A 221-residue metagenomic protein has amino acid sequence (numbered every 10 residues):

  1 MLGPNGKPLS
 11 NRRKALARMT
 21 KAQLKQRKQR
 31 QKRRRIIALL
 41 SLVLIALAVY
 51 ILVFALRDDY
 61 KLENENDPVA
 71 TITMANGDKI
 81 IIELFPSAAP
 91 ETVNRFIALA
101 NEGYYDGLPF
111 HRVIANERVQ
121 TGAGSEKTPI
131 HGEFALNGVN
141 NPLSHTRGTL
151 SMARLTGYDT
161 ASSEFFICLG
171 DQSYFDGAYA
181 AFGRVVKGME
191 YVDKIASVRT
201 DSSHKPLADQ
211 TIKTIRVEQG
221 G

Functional and structural regions predicted by a protein language model:
M1-G221: Cyclophilin-like peptidyl-prolyl cis-trans isomerases
